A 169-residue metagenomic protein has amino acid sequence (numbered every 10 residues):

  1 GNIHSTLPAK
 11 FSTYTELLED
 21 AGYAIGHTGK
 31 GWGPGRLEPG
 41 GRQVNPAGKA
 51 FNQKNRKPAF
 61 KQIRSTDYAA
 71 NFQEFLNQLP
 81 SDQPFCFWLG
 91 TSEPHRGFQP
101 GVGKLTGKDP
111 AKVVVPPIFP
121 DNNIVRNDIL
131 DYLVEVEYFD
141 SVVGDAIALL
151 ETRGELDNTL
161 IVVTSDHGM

Functional and structural regions predicted by a protein language model:
G1-M169: Formylglycine-dependent sulfatase
